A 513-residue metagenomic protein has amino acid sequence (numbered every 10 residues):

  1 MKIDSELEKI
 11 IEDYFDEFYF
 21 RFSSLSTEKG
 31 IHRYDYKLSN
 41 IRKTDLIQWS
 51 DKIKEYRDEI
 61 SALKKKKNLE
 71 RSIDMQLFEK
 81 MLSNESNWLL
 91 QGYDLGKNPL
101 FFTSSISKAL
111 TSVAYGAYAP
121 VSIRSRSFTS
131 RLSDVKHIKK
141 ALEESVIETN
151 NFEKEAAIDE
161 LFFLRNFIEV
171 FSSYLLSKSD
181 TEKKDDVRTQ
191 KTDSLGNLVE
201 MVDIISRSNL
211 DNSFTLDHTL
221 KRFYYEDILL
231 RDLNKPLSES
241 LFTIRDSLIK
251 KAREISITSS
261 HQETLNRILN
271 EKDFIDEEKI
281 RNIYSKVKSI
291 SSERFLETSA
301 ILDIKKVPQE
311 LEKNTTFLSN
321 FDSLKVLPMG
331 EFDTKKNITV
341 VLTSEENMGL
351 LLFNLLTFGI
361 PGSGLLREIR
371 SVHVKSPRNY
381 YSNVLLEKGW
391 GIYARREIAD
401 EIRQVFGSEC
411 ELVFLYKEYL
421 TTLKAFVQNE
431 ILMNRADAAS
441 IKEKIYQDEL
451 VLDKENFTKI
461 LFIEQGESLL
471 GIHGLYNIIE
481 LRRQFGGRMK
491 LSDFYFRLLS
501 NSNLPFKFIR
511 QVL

Functional and structural regions predicted by a protein language model:
M1-L513: N-terminal maturation segment of proteins
